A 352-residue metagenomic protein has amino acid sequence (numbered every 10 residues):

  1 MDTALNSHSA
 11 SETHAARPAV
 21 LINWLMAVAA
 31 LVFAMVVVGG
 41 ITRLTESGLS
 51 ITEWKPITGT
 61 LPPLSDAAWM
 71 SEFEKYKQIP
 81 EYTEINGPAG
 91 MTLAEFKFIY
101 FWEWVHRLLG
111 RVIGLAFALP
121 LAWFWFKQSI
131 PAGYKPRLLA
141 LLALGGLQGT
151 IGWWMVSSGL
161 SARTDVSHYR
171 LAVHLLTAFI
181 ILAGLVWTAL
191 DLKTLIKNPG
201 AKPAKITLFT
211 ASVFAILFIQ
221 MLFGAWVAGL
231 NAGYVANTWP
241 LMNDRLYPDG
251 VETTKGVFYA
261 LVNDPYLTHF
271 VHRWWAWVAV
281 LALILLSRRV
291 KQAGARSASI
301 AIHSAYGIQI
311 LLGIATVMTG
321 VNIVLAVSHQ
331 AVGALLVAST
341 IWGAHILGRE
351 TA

Functional and structural regions predicted by a protein language model:
D2-A352: Polytopic transmembrane helical bundles with strong interfacial aromatic enrichment
